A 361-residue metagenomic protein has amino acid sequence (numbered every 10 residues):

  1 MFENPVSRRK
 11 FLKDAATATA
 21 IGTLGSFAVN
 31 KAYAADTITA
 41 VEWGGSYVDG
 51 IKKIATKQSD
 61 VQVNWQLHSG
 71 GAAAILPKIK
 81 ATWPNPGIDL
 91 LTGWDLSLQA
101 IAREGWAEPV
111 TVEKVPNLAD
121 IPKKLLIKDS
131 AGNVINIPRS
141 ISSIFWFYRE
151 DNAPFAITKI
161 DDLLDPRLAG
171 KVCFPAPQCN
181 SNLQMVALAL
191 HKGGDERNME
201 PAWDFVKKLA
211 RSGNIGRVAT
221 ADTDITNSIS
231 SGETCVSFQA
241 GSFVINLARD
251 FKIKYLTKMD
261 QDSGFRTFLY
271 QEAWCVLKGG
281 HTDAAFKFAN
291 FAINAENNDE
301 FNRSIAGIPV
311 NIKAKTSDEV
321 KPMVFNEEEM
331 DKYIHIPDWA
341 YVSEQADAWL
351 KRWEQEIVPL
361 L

Functional and structural regions predicted by a protein language model:
M1-K10, T17-I21, K31-Y33: N-terminal secretory signal peptides
A34, E272-P337: Mature extracytoplasmic/periplasmic domains
A35-A100: Early extracytoplasmic/lumenal segment of secretory-pathway proteins
S46-D49, A73, G87, T92-S230: Extracytoplasmic ligand-binding site segments that recognize negatively charged/polar headgroups
S97-A100, S230, C235-Y255: A ligand-binding cleft/hinge motif common to bilobed small-molecule-binding domains
E108-L118, N136, L164, C235-V236 (+2 more regions): Short beta-strand->loop
S142, D204-R211, V218, F251-C275: Periplasmic-binding protein-like
K332-L361: Conserved C-terminal helix/tail region of periplasmic/extracytoplasmic solute-binding proteins
